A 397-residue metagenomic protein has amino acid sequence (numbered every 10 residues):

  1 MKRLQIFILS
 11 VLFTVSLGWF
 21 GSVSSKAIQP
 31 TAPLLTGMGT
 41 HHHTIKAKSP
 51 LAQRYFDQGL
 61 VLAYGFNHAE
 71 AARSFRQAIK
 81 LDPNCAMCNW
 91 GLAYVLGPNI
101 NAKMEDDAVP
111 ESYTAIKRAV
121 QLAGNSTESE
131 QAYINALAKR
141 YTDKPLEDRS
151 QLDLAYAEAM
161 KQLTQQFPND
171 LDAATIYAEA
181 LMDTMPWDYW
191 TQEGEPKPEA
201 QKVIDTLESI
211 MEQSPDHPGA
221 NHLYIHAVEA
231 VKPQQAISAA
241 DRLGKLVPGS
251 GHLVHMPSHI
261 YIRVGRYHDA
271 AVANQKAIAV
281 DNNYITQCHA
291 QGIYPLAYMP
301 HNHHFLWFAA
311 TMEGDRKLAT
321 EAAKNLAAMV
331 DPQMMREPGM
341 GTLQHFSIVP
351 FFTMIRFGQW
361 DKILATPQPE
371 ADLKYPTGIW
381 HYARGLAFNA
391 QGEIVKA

Functional and structural regions predicted by a protein language model:
K26-L146, Q162-T164, N169: Acidic, proline/glycine-rich low-complexity intrinsically disordered segments
P50-Q58, N84-N99, N125-L146, N169-T191 (+5 more regions): Amphipathic alpha-helical repeat scaffolds of TPR domains
A63, K80, M104, R140 (+7 more regions): Hydrophobic/aromatic side-chain positions at a characteristic register within alpha-helices of tetratricopeptide repeats
G65, N99, S150, T184 (+5 more regions): Structural motif corresponding to the intra-repeat A-B loop/turn of tetratricopeptide repeats
H68, A102, V109, D153 (+6 more regions): TPR-repeat structural position
K80-L81, T164-Q166, M211-Q213, R242-G249 (+3 more regions): Solenoid-like repeat scaffolds
